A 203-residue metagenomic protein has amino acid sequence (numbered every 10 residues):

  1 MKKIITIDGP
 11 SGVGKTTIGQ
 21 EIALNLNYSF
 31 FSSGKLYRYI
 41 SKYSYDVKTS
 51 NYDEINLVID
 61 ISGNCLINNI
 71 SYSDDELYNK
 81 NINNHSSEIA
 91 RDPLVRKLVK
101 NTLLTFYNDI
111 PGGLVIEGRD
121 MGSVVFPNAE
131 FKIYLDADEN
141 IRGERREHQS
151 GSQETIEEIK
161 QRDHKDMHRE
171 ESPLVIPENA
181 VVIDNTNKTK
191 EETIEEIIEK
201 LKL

Functional and structural regions predicted by a protein language model:
I5-I7: Hydrophobic anchor at the beta1->P-loop junction of P-loop NTPases
G9, E117: The Walker A (P-loop) glycine that initiates the GxxxxGKT/S ATP-binding motif of P-loop NTPases
G12-V13: ATP-binding Walker
T16: Walker A/P-loop
K35-G112, S123, N140, E157-E170 (+1 more regions): ATP-dependent small-molecule kinase phosphotransfer cores that center on conserved nucleotide phosphate-binding segments
I67-N69, S73, E144-G151, R169-L203: NTP-dependent small-molecule kinase module
P127-S150, E158-Q161: Conserved phosphate-donor/acceptor-positioning beta-strand/loop module used by diverse small-molecule
